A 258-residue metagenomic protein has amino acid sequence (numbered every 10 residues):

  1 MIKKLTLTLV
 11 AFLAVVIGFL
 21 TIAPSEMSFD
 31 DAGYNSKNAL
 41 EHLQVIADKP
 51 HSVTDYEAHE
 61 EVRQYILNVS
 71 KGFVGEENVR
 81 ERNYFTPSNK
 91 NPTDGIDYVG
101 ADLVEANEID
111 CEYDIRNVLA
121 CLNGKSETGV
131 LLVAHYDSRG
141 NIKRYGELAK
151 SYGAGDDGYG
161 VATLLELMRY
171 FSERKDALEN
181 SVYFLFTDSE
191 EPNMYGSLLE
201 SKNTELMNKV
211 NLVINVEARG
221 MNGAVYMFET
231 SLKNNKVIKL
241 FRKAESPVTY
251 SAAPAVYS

Functional and structural regions predicted by a protein language model:
M1-K4: Positively charged n-region of N-terminal signal peptides that target proteins for export
T6-L20: Hydrophobic membrane-insertion alpha-helices, especially the h-region of bacterial N-terminal signal peptides
I17-F29: Bacterial Sec-dependent signal peptides at the C-terminal "C-region" and cleavage site
M27-S258: Soluble extramembrane regions of membrane proteins in the secretory/endomembrane system
